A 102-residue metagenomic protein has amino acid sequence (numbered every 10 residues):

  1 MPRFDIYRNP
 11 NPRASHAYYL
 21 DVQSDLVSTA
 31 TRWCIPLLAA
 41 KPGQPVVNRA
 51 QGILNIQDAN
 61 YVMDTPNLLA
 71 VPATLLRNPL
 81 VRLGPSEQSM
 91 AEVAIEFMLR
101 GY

Functional and structural regions predicted by a protein language model:
M1-P2, Y102: Intrinsically disordered, low-complexity and often Lys/Arg-enriched segments
R3-I6, R13-I53: Compact nucleic-acid interaction/catalytic patches
Y7, Y18-Y19, Y61, Y102: Sequence-level detector for tyrosine residue identity
R8-N9, E92: Alpha-helical interaction segments
I56-Y102: C-terminal terminal-subdomain/extension
